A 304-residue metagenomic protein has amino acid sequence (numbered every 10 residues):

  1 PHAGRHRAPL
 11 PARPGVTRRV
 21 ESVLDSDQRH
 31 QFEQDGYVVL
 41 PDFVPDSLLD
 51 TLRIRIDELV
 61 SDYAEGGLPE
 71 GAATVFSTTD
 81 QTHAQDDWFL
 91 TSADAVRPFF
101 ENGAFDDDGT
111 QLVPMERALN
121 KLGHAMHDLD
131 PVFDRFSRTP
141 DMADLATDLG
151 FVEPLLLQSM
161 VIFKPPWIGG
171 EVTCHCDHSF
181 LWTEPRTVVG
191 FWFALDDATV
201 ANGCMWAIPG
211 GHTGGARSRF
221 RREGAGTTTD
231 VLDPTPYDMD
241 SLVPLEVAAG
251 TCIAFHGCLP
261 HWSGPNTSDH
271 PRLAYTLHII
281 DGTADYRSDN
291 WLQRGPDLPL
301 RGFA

Functional and structural regions predicted by a protein language model:
P1-G15: Compositionally biased, low-complexity flexible segments
T17-E33, P41-E171, L298-L300: Non-heme Fe(II)-dependent double-stranded beta-helix
D46, F180, H261: Glycine-rich nucleotide phosphate-binding loop and flanking beta-alpha elements of Rossmann-like dinucleotide-binding
D62, G66, E70, H83-D87 (+5 more regions): Non-heme Fe(II)/2-oxoglutarate
L129, A143-T147, L155, G169-P244 (+1 more regions): Catalytic core of non-heme Fe(II) oxygenases with the double-stranded beta-helix
S159, F191-F193, Y275-I279: A structural signal for short, well-ordered beta-strand segments
F163-D177, C258-W262: Conserved short histidine dyad/triad with adjacent acidic residue
